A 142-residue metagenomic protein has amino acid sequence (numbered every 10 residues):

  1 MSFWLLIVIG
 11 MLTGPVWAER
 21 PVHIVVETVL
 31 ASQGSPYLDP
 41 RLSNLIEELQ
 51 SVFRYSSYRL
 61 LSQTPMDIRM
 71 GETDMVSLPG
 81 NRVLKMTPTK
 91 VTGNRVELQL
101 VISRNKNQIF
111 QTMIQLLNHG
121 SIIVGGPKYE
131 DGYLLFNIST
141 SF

Functional and structural regions predicted by a protein language model:
M1-F3: N-terminal hydrophobic targeting signals that begin at the initiator methionine
L5-L6, V16: Cleavable N-terminal signal peptides
A18-F142: Outer membrane pore-forming secretion/assembly proteins and partners of Gram-negative envelopes
